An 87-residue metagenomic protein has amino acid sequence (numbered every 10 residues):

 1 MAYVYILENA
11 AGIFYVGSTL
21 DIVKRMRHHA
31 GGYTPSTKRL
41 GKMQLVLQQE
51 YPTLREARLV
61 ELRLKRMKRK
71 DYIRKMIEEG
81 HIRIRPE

Functional and structural regions predicted by a protein language model:
M1-P35, G41, L45-K70, M76-E87: GIY-YIG nuclease catalytic motif and its immediate N-terminal context
